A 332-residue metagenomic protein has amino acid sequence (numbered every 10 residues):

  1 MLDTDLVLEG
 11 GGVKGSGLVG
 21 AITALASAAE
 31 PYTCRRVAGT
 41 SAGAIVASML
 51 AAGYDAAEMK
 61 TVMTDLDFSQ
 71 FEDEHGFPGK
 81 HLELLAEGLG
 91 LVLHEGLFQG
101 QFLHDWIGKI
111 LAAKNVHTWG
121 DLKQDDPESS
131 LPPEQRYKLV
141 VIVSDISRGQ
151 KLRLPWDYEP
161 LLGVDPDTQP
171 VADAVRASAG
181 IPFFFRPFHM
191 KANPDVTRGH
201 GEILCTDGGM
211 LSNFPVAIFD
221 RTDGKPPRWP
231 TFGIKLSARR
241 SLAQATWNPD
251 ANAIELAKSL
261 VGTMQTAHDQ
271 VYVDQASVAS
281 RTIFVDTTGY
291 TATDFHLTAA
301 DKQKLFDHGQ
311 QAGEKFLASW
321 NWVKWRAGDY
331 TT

Functional and structural regions predicted by a protein language model:
M1-A38, M49-T332: Patatin-like phospholipase
G39, G43: Gly/Ala-rich beta-loop-alpha elbow adjacent to hydrolase catalytic centers
A44-S48: Long, contiguous secondary-structure blocks with strong helical propensity
